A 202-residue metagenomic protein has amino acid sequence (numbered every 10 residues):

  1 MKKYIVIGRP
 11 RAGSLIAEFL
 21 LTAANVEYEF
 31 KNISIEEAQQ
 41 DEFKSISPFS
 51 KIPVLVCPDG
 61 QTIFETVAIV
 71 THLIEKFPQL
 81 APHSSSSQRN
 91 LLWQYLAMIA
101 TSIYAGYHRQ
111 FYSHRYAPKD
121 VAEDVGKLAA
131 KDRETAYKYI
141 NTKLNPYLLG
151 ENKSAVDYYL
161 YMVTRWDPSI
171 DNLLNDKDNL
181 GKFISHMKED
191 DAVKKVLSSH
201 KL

Functional and structural regions predicted by a protein language model:
M1-D124: GST-like domain detector, emphasizing the conserved glutathione-binding G-site in the N-terminal thioredoxin-like
F30, P82, D176, V196-L197: A generic structural-conservation signal
I99-H186, V196: GST-like fold's C-terminal all-alpha helical module
D190-D191: A late-sequence structural motif
K195, K201-L202: C-terminal helix/juxtamembrane-tail motif
